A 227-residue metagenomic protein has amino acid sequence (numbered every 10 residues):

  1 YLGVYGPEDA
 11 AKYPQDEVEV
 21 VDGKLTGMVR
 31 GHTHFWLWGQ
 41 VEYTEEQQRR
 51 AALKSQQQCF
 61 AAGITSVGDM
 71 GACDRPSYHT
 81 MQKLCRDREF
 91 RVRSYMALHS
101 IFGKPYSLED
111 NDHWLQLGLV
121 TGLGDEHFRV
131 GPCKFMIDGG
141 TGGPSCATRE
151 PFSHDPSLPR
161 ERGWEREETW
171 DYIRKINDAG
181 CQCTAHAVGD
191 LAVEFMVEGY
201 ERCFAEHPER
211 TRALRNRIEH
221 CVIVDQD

Functional and structural regions predicted by a protein language model:
Y1-L115, G131, F135-A192, E209-R210 (+2 more regions): Divalent metal-binding segments
G118: Acidic, glycine-rich loop-and-beta core segments that form the ion-binding/anion-interacting portion of active sites
T121-G124: Accessory "access/gating" subregions that flank catalytic or transport cores
K175, E198-E209: Conserved helix-loop functional segments at active or binding sites
F195: Charged catalytic carboxylate motif
I223-D227: Active-site-adjacent C-terminal substructures of enzyme catalytic domains
